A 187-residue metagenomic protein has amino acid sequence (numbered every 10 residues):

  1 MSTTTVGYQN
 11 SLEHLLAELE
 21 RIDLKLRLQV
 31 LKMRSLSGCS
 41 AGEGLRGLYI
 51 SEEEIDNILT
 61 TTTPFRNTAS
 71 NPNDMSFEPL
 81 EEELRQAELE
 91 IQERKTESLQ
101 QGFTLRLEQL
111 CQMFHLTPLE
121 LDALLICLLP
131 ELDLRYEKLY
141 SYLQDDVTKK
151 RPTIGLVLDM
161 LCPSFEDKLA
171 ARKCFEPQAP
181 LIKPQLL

Functional and structural regions predicted by a protein language model:
M1-L187: Intrinsically disordered, low-complexity N-terminal extensions of AAA+/P-loop NTPases that precede the structured
